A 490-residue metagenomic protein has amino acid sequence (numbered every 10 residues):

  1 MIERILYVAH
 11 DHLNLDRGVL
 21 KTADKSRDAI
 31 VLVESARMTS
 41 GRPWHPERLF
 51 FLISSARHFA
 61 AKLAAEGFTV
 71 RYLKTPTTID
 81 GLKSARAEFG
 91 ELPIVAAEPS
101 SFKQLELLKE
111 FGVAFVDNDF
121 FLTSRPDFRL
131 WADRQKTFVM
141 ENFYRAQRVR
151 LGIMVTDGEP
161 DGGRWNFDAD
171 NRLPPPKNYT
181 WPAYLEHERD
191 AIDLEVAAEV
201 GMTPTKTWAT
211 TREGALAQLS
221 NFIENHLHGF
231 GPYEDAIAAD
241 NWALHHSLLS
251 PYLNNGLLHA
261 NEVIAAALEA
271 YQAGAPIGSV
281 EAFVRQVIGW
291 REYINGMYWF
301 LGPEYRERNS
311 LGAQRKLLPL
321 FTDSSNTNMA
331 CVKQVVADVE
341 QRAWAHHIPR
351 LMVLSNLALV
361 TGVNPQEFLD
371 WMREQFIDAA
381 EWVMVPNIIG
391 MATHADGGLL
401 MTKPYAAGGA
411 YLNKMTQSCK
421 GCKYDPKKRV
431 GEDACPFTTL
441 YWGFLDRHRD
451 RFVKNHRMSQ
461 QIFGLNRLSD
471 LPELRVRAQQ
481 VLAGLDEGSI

Functional and structural regions predicted by a protein language model:
M1, I5-R17, E106, V149-D157 (+2 more regions): N-terminal targeting/anchoring "stem" of glycan-biosynthesis enzymes
M1-L73: N-terminal beta-strand-loop-alpha-helix module at the start of alpha/beta ligand-binding or catalytic domains
Y7-H10, V33-E34, L73-P76, A96-P99 (+4 more regions): Short His-Asn-centered micro-motif
A9-H10, G18, D240, H246 (+1 more regions): C-terminal catalytic domain of photolyase/cryptochrome flavoproteins, centering on the FAD-binding pocket
D16-V19, R42-W44, G81-S84, Q104-K109 (+2 more regions): A short acidic (Asp/Glu
L20, R27, V31-A36, H58-A61 (+4 more regions): Alpha-helical membrane-anchoring segments
M38, Q147-Y252, V430-T438, R449-I490: A eukaryotic "domain-start" boundary segment
T78-A209, I389: Beta-rich, aromatic/charged-enriched effector core domains that present basic-aromatic interfaces for binding
